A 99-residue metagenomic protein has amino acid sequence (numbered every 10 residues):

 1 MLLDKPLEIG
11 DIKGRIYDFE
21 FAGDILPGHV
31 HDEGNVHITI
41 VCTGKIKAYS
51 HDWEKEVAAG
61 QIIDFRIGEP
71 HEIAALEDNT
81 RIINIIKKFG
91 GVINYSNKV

Functional and structural regions predicted by a protein language model:
M1-H29: A short glycine-rich, His/Asp/Glu-containing loop-to-beta-strand
E8-D18, E72-V99: Double-stranded beta-helix
Y17-D18, I38, Q61, H71: Hydrophobic/aromatic beta-strand elements that line small-molecule binding cavities or substrate pockets in beta-rich
F21-G23, G34, S50, A75-E77: A generic beta-sheet turn/junction motif
A22-D24, A59-G60, R66-G68: Tight coil/turn sites that cap or link beta-strands
L26, W53-K55, I63: Short beta-strand segments
G28, A48-Y49, F65, H71-E77: Short beta-strand His + acidic residue motifs that chelate non-heme Fe in jelly-roll/DSBH and cupin folds
V36-A59, I93-N97: A short beta-strand-loop-beta hairpin characteristic of the jelly-roll/cupin
